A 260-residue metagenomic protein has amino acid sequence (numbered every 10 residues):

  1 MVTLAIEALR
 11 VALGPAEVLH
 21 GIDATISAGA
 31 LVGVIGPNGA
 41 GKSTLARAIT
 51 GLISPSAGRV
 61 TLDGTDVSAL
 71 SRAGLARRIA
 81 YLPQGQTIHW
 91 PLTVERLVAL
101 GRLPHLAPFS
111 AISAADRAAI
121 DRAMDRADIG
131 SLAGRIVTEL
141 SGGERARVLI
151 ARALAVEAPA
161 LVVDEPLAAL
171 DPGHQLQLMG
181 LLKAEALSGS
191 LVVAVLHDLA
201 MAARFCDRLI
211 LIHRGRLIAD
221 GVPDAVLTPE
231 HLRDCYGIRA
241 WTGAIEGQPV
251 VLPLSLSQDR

Functional and structural regions predicted by a protein language model:
T50: Helix-to-loop junction immediately C-terminal to a conserved catalytic motif
G58-D66, L75: Conserved ABC transporter NBD signature motif
A99, A114-L132, E157: Conserved ABC ATPase "signature" region
A111, I136-L140, E144: Conserved ABC ATPase signature
L161-E165: Catalytic Walker B motif of ABC-type/P-loop ATPase nucleotide-binding domains
R233-R260: ABC ATPase nucleotide-binding domains
